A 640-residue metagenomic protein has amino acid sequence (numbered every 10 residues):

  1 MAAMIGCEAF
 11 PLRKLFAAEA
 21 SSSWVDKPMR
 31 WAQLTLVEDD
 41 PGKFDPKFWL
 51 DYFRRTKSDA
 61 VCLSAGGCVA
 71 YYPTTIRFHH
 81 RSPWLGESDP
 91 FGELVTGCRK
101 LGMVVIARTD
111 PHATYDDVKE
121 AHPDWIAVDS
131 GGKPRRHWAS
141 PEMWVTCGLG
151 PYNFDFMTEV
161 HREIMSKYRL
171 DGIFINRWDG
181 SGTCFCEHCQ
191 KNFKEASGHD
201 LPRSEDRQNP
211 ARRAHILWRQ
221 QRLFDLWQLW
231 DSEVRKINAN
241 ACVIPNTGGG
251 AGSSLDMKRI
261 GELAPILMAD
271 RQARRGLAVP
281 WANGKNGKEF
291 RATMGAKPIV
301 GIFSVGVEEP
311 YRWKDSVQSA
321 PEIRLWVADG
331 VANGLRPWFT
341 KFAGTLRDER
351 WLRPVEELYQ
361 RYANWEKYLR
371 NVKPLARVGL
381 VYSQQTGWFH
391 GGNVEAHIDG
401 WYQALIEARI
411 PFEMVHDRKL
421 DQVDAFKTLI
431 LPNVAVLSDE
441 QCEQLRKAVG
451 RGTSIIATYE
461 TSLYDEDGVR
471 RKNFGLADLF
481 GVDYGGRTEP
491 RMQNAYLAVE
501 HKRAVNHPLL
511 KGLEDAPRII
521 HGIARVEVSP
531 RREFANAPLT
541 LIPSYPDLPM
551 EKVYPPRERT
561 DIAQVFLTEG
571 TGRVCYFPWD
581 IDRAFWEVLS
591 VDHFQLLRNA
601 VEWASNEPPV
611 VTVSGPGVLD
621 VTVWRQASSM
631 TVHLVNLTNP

Functional and structural regions predicted by a protein language model:
M1-A17: N-terminal export signals
A20-G42: Boundary/entry segment of secreted carbohydrate-active catalytic domains
E38-K57, F78-L101, D155, D225-L226 (+1 more regions): Aromatic- and glycine-enriched glycan-recognition loops and surfaces that form the carbohydrate-binding subsites
D40-R55, N153-I164, G249-K258, S319-V327 (+1 more regions): Short, acidic/polar
D45-A70, K167, V327-D329, A404-A408: Catalytic domains of carbohydrate-active enzymes, especially glycoside hydrolases
R54-P90, A113-K133, A139-S140, G182-K194 (+5 more regions): Aromatic-lined carbohydrate-binding/catalytic grooves of carbohydrate-active enzymes
V105, Q208, R212-S254, I260-P640: Carbohydrate-binding surfaces of carbohydrate-active enzymes
A107, P111-Y168, F193-Q220, D225-L229: Active-site-adjacent "subsite" loops/lids of carbohydrate-active enzymes
